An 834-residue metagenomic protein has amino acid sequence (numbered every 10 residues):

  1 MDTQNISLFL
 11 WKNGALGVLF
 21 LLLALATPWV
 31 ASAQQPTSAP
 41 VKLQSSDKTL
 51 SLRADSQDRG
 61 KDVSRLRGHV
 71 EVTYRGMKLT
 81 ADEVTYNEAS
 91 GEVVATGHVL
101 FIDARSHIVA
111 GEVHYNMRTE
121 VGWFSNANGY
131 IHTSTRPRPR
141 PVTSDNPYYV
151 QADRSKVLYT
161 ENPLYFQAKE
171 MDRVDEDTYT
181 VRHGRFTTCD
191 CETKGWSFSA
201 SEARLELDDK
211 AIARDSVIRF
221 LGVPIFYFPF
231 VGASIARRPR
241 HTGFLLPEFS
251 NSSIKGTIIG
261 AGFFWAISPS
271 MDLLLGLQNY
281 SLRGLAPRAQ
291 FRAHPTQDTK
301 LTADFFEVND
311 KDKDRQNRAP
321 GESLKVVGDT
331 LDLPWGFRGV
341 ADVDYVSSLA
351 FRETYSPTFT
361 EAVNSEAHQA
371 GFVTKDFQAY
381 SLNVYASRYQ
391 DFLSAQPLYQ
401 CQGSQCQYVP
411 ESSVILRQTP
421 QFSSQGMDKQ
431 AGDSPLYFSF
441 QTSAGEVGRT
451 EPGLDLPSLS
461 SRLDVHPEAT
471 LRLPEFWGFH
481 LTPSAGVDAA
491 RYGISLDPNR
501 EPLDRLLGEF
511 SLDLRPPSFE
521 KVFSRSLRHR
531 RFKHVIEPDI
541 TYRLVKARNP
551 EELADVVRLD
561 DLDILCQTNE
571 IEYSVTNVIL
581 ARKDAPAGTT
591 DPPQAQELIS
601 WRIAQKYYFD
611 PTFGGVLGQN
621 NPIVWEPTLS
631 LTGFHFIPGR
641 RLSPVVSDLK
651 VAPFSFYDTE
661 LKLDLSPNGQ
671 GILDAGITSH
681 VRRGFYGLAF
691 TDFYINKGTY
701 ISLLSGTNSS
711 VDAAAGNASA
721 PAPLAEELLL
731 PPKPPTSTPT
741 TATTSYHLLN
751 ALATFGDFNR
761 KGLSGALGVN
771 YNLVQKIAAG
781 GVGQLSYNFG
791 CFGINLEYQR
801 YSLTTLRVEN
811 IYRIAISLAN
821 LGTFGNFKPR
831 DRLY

Functional and structural regions predicted by a protein language model:
D2-V18: Bacterial N-terminal signal peptides that target proteins for export
I6, Q34-Q35, G256, S268: Immediate N-terminus of the mature polypeptide
G14-P28: Bacterial N-terminal signal peptides
W29-A33: Sec/Tat signal peptide C-region and signal peptidase I cleavage site
Q34-C189: Charged (often Lys/Glu-rich) extended helix/loop segments that serve as interaction or gating elements
E112, T119-W123, A127-T180, G184-F186 (+4 more regions): Outer-membrane beta-barrel proteins and related beta-barrel translocases across Gram-negative bacteria
